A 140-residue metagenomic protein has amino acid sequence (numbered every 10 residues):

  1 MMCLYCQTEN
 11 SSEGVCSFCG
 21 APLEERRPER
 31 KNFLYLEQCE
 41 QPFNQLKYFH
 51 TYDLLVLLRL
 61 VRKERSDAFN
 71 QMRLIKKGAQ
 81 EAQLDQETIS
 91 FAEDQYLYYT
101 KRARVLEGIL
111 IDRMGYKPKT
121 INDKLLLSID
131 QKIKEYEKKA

Functional and structural regions predicted by a protein language model:
C3-C6, C16-C19: Short cysteine-rich clusters marking metal-coordination/redox-active sites
N10-S11, L23: Cys/His-rich microdomains that often coordinate metals
S17-P22, M72: Core catalytic machinery and nucleic-acid-binding channels of phosphodiester-processing enzymes
R27-T88: Long, charge-rich boundary regions
L57-L60, E64-D67, Q71, E87-F91 (+3 more regions): Charged, solvent-exposed faces of alpha-helical coiled-coils
K76-A79, Q83, E107, M114 (+1 more regions): Coiled-coil heptad-register positions
L110-K132: Long amphipathic alpha-helical coiled-coil segments
I133-A140: Long C-terminal interaction/binding lobes of large macromolecular proteins
